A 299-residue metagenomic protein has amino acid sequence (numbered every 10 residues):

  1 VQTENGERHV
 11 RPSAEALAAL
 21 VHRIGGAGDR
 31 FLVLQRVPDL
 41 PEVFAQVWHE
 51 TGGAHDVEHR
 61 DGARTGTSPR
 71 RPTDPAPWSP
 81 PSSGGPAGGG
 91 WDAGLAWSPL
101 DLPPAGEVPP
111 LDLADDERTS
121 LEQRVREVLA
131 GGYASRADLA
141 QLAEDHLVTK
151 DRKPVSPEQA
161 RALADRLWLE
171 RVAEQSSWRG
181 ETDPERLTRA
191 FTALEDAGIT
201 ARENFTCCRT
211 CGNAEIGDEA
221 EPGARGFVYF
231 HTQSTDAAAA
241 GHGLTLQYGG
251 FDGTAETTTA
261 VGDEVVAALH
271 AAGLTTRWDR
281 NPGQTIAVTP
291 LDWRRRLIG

Functional and structural regions predicted by a protein language model:
V1-F31, P38-A143, V148, A238-G299: Acidic, proline/glycine-rich low-complexity IDRs
P12-A16, R152-A160, A201-E203: Short low-complexity stretches enriched in small and charged residues
L17-H22, R186-A190, F230-D236: Intrinsically disordered, low-complexity boundary segments flanking structured domains
A63, T200, C207-R209, G217 (+2 more regions): Short loop/turn segments at secondary-structure transitions that flank enzyme active sites
W97-A105, L169-I199: Surface-exposed beta-loop interaction hotspot
G132, D138-R179, D183: Charged, alpha-helical interface segments at or near domain boundaries
L194, G198-E203, G273-W278: Short aromatic/hydrophobic-glycine micro-motifs
E203-T245: An N-terminal amphipathic alpha-helical segment
